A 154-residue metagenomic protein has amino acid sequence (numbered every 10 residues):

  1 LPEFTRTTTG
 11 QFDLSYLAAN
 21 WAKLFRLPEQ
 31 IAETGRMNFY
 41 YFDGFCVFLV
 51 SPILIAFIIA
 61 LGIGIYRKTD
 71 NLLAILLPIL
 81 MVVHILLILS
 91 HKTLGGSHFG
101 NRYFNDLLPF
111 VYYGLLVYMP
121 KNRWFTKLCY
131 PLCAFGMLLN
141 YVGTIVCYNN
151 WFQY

Functional and structural regions predicted by a protein language model:
L1-Y154: Membrane-proximal envelope and lipid/glycan-remodeling enzymes
